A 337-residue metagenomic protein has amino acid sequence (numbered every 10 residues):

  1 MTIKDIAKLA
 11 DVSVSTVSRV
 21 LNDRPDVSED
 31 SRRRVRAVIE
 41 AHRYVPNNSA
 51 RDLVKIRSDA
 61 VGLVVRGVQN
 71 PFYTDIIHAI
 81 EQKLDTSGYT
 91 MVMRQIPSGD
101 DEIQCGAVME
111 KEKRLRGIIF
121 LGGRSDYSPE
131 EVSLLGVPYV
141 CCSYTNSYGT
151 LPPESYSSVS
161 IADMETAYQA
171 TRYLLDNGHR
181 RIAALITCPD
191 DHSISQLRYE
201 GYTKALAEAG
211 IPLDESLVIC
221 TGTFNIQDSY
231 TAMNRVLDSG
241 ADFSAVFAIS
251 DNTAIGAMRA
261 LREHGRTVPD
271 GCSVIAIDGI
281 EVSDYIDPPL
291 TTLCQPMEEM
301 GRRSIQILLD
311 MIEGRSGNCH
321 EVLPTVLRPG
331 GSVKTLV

Functional and structural regions predicted by a protein language model:
M1-S58, F72, V337: N-terminal helix-turn-helix DNA-binding module of bacterial transcription factors
I56-R172, D176, D238, D242: Alpha-helical recognition/docking segments in bacterial nutrient-uptake and carbohydrate-utilization systems
R66-D75, M93-D101, S158-Q169, L185-A232 (+4 more regions): Hinge/beta->alpha junction and helix N-cap segments in small-molecule ligand-binding domains
R114-L121, A183-I186, I219, G240-S250 (+1 more regions): Periplasmic-binding protein-like
L121, C142-Y144, I161, L185 (+4 more regions): Generic beta-sheet signal
R181, L213-L217, T267-S273: Short acidic capping loops at alpha-helix termini that bridge into adjacent secondary structure
A232-V337: Flexible loop/turn connectors
